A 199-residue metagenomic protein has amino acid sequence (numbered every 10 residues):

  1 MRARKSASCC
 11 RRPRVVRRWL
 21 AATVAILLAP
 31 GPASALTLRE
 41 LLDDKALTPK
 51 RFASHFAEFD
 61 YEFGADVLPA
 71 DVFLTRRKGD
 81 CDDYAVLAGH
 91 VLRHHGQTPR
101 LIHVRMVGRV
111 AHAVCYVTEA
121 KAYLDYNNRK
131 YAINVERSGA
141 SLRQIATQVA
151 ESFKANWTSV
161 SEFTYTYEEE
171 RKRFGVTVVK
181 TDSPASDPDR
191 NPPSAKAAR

Functional and structural regions predicted by a protein language model:
M1-V16: N-terminal secretory signal peptides that target proteins for export/translocation
R2, A33-R199: A structural boundary/capping signal
C9-C10, R18, A85, C115: Residues at secondary-structure transition points
R11-R14, A21, S159: Intrinsic disorder/low-complexity segments enriched in polar/charged and small flexible residues
R14-V15, T23, G175-V178: Detector for intrinsically disordered, low-structure N-terminal pre-sequences
A21-P30: Bacterial N-terminal signal peptides
